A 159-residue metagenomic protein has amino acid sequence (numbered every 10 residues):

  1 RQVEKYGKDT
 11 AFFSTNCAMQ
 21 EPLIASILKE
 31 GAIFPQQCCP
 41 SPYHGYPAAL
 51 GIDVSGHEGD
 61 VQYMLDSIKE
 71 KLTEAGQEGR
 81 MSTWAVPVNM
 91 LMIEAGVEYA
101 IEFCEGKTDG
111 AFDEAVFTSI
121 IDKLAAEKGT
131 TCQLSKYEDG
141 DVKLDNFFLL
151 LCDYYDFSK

Functional and structural regions predicted by a protein language model:
R1-K159: A residue-level marker of the well-folded mature domains of exported/periplasmic proteins
